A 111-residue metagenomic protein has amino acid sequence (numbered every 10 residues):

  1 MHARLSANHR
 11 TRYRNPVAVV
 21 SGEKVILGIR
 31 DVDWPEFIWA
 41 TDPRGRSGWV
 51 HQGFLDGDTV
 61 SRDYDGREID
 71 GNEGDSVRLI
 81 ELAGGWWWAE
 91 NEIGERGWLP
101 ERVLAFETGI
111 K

Functional and structural regions predicted by a protein language model:
M1-K111: Src homology 3 (SH3)-mediated interaction modules
